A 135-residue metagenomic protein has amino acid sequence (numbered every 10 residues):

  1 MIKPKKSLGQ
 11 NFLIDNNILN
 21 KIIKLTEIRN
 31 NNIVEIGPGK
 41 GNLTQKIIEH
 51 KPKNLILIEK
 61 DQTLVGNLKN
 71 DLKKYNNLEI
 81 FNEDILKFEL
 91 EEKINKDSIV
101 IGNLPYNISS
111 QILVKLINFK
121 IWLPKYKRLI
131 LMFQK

Functional and structural regions predicted by a protein language model:
M1-K135: Catalytic cores of RNA-modifying enzymes
